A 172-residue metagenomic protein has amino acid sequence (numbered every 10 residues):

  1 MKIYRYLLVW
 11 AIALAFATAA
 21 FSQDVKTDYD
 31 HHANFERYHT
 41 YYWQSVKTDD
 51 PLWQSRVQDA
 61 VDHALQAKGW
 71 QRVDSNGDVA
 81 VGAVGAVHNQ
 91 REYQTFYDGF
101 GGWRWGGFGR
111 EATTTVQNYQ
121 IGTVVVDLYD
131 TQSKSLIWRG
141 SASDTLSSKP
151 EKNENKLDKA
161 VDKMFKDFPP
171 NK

Functional and structural regions predicted by a protein language model:
M1-Y6: Positively charged n-region of N-terminal signal peptides that target proteins for export
L7-A19: Bacterial N-terminal signal peptides
F21-K68, N76-V79, A83-G85, N89-E92 (+1 more regions): A structural "domain/chain start" motif
S22-A33, V116-T123, D130-W138, S143-K172: C-terminal/domain-edge helix-coil "capping" segments
R37-H39, R72-G77, L128-S135: A short, structured loop/turn motif at beta-sheet edges
A67-R72, K149: Short helix-to-loop capping/linker segments positioned immediately adjacent to catalytic or ligand/cofactor-binding
K68, A83-S135, S143: Surface-exposed short loop/turn segments
